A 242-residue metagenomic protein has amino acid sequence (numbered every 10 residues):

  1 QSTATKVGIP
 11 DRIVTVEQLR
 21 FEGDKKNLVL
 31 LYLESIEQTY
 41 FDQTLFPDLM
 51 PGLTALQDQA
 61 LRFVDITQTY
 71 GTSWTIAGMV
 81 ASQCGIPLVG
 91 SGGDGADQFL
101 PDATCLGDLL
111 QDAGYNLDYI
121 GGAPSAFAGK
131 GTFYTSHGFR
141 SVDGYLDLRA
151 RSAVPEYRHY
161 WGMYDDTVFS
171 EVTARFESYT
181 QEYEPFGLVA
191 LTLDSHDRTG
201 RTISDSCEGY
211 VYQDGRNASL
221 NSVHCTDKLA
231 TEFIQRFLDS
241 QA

Functional and structural regions predicted by a protein language model:
G8-A242: Solvent-exposed soluble domains appended to multi-pass membrane proteins
